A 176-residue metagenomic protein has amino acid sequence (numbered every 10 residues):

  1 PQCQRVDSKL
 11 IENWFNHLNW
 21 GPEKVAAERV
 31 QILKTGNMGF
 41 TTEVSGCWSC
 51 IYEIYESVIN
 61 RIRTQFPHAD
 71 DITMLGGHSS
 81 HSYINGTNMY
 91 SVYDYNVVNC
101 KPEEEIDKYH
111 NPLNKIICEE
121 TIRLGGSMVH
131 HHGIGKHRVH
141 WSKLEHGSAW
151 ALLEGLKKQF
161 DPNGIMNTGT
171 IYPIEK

Functional and structural regions predicted by a protein language model:
P1-I116, L124: C-terminal substrate-recognition/cap domain of FAD-linked oxidoreductases
R5, H130, M166-N167: General beta-strand structural signal in soluble alpha/beta enzymes
G46, H131, F160: Single, functionally critical "micro-switch" positions that shape active/binding sites and transmembrane helices
S91-Y93, H132, T170: A structural signal for short, well-ordered beta-strand segments
G125-H131, K136: Basic polyanion-binding and macromolecular-assembly surfaces
I134-K176: Activity-critical C-terminal alpha-helical subdomain
